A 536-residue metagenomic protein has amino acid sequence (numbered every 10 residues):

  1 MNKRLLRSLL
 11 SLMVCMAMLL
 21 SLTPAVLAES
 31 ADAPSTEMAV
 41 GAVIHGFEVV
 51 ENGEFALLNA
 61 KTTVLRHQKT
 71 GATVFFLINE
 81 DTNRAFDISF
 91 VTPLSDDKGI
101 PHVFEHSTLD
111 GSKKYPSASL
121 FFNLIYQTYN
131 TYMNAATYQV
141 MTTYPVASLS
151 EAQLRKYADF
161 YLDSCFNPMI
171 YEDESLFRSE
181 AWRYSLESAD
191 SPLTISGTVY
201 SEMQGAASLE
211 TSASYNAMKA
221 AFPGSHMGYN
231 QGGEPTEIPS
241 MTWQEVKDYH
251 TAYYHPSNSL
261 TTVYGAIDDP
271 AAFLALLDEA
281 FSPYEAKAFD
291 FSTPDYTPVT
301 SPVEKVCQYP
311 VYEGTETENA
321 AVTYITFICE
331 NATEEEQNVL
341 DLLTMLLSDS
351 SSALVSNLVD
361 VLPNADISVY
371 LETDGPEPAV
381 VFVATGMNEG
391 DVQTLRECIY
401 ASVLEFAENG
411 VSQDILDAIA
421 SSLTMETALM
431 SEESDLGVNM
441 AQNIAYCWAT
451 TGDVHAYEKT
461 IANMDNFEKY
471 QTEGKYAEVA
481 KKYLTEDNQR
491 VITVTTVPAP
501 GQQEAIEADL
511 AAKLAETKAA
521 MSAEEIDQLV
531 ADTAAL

Functional and structural regions predicted by a protein language model:
M1-M13: Bacterial N-terminal signal peptides that target proteins for export
K3, A60-T63, S292-P294: Helicase-associated low-complexity regulatory tails and linkers flanking the ATPase motor
S11-S21: Bacterial N-terminal signal peptides
L19-A33: Sec-dependent signal peptide cleavage junction
P34-A42, S107, G111-P298, N319-T323 (+2 more regions): Charge-rich, well-structured scaffold segments of protease-associated domains
T36-D81: N- or domain-start disorder-to-order transition segments that initiate the globular core
K61-K69, V303-G314: Short acidic-hydrophobic surface loop/beta-edge motif
I78-L120, L124, E334-L347: Active/ligand-binding-proximal structured segments within catalytic/core domains that scaffold catalytic residues
